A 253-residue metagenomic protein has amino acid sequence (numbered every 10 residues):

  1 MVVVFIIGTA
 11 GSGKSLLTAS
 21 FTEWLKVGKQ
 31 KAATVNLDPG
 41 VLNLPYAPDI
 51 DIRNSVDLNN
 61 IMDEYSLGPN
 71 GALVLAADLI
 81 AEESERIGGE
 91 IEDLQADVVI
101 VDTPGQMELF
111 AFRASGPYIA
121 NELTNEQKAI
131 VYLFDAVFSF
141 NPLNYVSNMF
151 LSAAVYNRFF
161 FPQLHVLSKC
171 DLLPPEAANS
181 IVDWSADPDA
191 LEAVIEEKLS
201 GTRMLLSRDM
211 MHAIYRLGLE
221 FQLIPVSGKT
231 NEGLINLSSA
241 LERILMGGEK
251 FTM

Functional and structural regions predicted by a protein language model:
M1-I7, S12, L16-Y118, T124-A129: Nucleotide-state-sensitive switch-loop elements of NTP-binding domains
I6-I7, N36, I100-T103, V131-V137 (+2 more regions): Conserved beta-strand segments of the P-loop GTPase G domain that flank and frequently precede/overlap
G13, K229-L245: Conserved GTPase G-domain signal focused on the G5
G13, V41-N43, S139-N141, L172-P174 (+1 more regions): Eukaryotic short linear interaction motifs
D57-M62, L172, T230-L234: A short acidic, often aromatic-flanked loop/helix-cap motif at beta-alpha or helix-coil junctions that lines enzyme
E108-R216: Conserved catalytic-core segment of NTP-binding enzymes
Y215-K229: Beta-strand-loop-alpha "switch" segments that mediate conformational coupling across diverse proteins
G247-M253: C-terminal helical "lid" subdomain and adjoining coupling/linker elements of P-loop NTPases
